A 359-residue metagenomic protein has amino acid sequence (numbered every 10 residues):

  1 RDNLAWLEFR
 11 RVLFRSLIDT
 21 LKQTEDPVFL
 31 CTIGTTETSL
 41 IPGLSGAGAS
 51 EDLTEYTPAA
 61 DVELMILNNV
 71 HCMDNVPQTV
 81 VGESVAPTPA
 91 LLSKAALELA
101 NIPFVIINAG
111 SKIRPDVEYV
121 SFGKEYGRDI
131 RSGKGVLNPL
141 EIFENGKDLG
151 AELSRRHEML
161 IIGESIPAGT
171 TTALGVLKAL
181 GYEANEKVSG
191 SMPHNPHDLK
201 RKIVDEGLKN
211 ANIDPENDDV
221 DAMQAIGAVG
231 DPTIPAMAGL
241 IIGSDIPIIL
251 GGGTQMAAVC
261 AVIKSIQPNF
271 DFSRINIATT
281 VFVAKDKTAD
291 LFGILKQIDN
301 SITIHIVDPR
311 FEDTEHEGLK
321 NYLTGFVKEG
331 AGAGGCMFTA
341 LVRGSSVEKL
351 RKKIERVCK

Functional and structural regions predicted by a protein language model:
R1-V12: Single conserved hydrophobic/aromatic residue that forms the stacking wall/gate of nucleotide- or nucleobase-binding
R11-I161, P167-K359: N-terminal loops that bind phosphate or other acidic moieties and the adjacent beta-alpha structural core
